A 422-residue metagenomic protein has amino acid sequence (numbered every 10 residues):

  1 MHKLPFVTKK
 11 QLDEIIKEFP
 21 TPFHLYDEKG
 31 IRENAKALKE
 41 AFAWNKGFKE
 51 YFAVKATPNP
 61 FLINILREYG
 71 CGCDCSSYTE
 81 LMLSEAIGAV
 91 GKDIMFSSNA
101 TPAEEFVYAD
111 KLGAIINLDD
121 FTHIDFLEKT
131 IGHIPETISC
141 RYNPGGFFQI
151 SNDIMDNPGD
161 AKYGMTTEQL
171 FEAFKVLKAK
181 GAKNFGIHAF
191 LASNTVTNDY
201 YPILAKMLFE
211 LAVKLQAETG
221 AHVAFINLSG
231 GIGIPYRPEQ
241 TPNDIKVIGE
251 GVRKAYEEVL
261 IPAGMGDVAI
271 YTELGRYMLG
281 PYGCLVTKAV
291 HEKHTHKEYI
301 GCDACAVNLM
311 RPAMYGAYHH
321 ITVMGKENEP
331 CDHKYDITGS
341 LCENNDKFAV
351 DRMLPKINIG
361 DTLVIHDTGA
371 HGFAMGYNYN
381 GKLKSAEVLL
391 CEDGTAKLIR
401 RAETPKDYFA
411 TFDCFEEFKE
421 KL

Functional and structural regions predicted by a protein language model:
M1-E136, K175-A179, K183, A217 (+3 more regions): A charged N-terminal "starter" segment
Q11, D27-G30, N34, L38 (+19 more regions): General structural feature for long, well-ordered alpha-helical segments within catalytic domains of soluble enzymes
I31, K55, S77, A109 (+6 more regions): Conserved, mostly hydrophobic/aromatic
A53, S97, D119, R141 (+8 more regions): Generic beta-strand/beta-sheet core signal
P58-F61, P102, D125, F147-F148 (+6 more regions): Flexible loop/turn segments at secondary-structure boundaries
T130, P144-H291: Active-site loop/helix belt of alpha/beta enzymes
T137-N143: ATP-grasp fold ATP-binding core
L260-I261, M265-L422: Charged (often Lys/Glu-rich) extended helix/loop segments that serve as interaction or gating elements
